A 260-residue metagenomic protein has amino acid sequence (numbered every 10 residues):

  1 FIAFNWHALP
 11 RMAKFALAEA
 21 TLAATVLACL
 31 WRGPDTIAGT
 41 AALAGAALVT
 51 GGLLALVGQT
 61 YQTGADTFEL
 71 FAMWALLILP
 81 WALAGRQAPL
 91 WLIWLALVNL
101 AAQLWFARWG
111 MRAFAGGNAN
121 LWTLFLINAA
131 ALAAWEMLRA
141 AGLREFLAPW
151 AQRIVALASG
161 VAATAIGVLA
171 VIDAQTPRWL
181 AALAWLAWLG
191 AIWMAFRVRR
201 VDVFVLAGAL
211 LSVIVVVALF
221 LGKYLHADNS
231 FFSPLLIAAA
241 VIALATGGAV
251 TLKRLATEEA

Functional and structural regions predicted by a protein language model:
F1-A260: Alpha-helical multi-pass membrane segments and their bilayer interfacial helix-loop junctions
